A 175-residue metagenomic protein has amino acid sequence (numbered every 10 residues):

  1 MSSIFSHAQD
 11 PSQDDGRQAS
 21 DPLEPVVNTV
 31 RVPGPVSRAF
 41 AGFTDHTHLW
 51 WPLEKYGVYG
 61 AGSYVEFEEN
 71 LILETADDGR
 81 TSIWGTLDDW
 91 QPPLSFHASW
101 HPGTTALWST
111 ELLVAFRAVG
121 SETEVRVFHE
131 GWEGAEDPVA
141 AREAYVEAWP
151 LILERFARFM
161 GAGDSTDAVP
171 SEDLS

Functional and structural regions predicted by a protein language model:
M1-G62, S175: Hydrophobic ligand-binding cavity/cleft-lining segments
S20-P22, D77-T81, T104-W108, V119: A generic structural micro-feature
V27-N28, D45-W84, S95, A168-S175: Short beta-edge strand/loop motif at the mouth of beta-sheet-based domains
V30, W84-D89, T110-A118: Hydrophobic/aromatic beta-strand elements that line small-molecule binding cavities or substrate pockets in beta-rich
P33, E68, W90-P92, V119-S121: Structural motif
T44-T47, P150-G161: Short amphipathic alpha-helical signal-transduction/dimerization elements
L94-H101: Short, solvent-exposed secondary-structure boundary/capping segments
H101-L151, D167-V169: Beta-strand/loop substructures that line and gate deep hydrophobic ligand-binding cavities in soluble
